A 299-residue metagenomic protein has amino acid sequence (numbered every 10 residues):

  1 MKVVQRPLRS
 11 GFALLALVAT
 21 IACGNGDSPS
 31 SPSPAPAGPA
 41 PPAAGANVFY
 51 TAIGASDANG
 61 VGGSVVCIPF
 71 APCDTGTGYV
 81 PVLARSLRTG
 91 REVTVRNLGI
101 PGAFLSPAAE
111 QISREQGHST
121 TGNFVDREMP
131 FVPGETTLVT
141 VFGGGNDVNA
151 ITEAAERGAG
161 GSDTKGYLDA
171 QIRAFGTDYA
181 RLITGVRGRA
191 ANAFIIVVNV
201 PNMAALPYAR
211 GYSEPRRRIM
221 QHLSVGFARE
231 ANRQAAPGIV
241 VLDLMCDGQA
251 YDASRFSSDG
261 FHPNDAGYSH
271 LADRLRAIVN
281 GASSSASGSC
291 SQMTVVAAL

Functional and structural regions predicted by a protein language model:
K2-F12: Bacterial N-terminal signal peptides that target proteins for export
A19-A22: C-terminal motif of bacterial Sec signal peptides marking the signal peptidase cleavage site
G24-D27: Bacterial signal peptide processing site
S31-P101, V139: Serine-esterase "nucleophile elbow" of acetyl-processing enzymes
A37-F49, V82, E115-T137, R181-N192: Short amphipathic alpha-helices and their capping/turn segments at secondary-structure boundaries
S56-G60, I100-S106, G144-A150, P201-L206 (+2 more regions): Solvent-exposed loop/turn segments at secondary-structure junctions within structured extracellular/periplasmic domains
V61-G63, P107-R173: Oxyanion-hole/transition-state-stabilizing segment in secreted/luminal serine hydrolases and related acyltransferases
V200-L299: Catalytic His-Asp segment of secreted/periplasmic serine-dependent ester chemistry enzymes
